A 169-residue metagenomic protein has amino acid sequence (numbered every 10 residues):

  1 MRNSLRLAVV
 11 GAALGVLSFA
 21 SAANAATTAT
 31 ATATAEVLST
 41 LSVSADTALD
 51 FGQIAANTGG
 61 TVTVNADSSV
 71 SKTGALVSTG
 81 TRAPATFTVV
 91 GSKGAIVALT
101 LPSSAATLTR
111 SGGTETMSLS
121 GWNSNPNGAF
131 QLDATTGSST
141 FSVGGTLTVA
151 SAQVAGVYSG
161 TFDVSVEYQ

Functional and structural regions predicted by a protein language model:
M1-V10: Bacterial N-terminal signal peptides that target proteins for export
V9-A12, E36: Short N-terminal leader segment in a subset of presequences, especially plant chloroplast and some mitochondrial
L14-N24: C-terminal segment of classical bacterial N-terminal signal peptides
N24-L101, A105, L132-Q169: N-terminal small/polar-rich segments of proteins
A98-T100, A105-L132: Terminal beta-strand-rich extracellular "head" domains that mediate receptor/glycan or other ligand binding
